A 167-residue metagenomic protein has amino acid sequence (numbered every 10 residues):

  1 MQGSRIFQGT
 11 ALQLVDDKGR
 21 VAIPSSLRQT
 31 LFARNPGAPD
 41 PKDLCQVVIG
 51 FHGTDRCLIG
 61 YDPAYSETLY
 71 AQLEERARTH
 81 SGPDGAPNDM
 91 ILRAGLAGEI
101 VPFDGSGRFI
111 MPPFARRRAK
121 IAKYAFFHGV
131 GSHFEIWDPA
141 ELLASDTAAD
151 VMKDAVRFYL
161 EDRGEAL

Functional and structural regions predicted by a protein language model:
M1-Q13, D17, L27-S106, P113-L167: Flexible "stalk/tail and boundary" regions
